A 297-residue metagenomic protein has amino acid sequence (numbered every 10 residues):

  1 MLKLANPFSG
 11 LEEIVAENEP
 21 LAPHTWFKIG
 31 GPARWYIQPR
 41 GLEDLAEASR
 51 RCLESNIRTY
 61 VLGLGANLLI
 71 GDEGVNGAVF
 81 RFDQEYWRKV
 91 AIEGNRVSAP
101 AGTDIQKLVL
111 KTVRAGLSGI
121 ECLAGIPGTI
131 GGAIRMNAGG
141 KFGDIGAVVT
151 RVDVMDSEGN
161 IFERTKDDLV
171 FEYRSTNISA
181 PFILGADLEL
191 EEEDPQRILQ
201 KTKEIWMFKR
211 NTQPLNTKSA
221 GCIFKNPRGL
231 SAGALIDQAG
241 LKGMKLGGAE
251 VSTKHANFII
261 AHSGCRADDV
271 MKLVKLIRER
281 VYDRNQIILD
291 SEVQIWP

Functional and structural regions predicted by a protein language model:
L2-I130: Anion-binding (especially nucleotide phosphate/pyrophosphate-binding) glycine-rich loop and adjoining beta-alpha core
A16-E17, T25, L68, M155-P297: Phosphate/pyrophosphate- and phosphate-bearing ligand-binding catalytic cores of soluble enzymes
A33, A66-I70, G74, I105 (+6 more regions): Short, flexible micro-motifs
Y36-L42, L69-R88, R135-T165, P181-G185: Structural signature of FAD isoalloxazine-binding scaffolds in flavoprotein oxidoreductases
S55, L62-L64, V148, T217-K218 (+1 more regions): Short, basic and Ser/Thr-rich N-terminal targeting/leader segments
L68, V109-T112, I120-A124, I134-D144 (+3 more regions): A generic local secondary-structure boundary/capping motif
V79, E121, D153, V293-Q294: Residues embedded in well-ordered beta-strands within globular domains across many folds
